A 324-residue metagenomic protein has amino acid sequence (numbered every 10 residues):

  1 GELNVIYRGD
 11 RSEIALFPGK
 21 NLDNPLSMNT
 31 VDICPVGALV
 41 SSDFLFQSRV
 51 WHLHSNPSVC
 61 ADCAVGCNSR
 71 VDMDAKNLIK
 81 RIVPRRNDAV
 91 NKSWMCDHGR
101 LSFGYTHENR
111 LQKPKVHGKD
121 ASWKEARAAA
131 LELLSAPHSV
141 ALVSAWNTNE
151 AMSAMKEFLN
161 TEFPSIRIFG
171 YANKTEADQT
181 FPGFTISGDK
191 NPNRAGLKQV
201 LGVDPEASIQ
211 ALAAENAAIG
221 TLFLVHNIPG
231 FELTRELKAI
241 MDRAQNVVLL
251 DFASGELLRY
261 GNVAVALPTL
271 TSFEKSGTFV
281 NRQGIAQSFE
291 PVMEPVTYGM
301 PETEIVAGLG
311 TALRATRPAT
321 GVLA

Functional and structural regions predicted by a protein language model:
G1-A211, A218-I228, A315: N-terminal export/assembly segments and adjacent metallocofactor-ligating motifs of anaerobic energy-metabolism
A121, F158-P164, I168-A324: Non-catalytic alpha/beta scaffold blocks inside enzyme catalytic domains
